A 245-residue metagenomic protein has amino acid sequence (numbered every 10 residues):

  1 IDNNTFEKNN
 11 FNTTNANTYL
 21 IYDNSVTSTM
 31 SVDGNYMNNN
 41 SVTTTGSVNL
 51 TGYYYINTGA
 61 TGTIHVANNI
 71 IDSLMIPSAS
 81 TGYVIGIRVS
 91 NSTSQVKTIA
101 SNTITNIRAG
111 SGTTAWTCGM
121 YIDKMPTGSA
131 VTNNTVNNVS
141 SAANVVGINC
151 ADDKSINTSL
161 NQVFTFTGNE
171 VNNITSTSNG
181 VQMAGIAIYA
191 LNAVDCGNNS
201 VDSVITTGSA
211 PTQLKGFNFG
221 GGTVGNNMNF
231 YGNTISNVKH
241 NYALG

Functional and structural regions predicted by a protein language model:
I1-N12, S28-T43, G62-I76, Q95-G110 (+4 more regions): Right-handed parallel beta-helix
T13-S25, T45-T58, A79-N91, S111-K124 (+4 more regions): Extracellular beta-strand/beta-solenoid scaffold signature
